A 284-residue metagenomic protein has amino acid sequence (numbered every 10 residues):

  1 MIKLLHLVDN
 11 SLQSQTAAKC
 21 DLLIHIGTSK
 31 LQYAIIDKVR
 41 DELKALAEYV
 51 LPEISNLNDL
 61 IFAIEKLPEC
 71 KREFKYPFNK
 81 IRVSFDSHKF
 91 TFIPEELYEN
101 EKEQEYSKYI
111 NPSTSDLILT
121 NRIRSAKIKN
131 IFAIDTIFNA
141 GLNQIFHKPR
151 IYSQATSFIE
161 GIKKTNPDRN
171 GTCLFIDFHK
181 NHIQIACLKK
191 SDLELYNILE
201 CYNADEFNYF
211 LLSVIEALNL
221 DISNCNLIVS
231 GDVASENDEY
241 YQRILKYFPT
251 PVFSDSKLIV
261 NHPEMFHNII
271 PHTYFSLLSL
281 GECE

Functional and structural regions predicted by a protein language model:
M1-R40, G281-C283: N-terminal basic/disordered segments at the start of proteins
I2, K30, R122-L220: Small-residue (GG/TT-enriched) beta-loop-alpha framework at ligand/catalytic clefts
D21-H25, R82, C173-D177: Short glycine-aspartate micro-motif
I26-T28, V83-H88, H179, V229-A234: Structural motif
T28-L57, S191-D205: Short glycine-rich, Thr/Ser-proximal phosphate-binding strand/loop in the N-terminal lobe of ATP-dependent enzymes
I36, K44-E53, F62-K163, L258-N261: Active-site neighborhood for divalent-cation/phosphate handling
L46-E73, D205-N219, S223-N226: N-terminal phosphate-binding loop and adjacent alpha-helix
I198-Y274: Accessory, usually C-terminal, subdomains that scaffold auxiliary metal cofactors
